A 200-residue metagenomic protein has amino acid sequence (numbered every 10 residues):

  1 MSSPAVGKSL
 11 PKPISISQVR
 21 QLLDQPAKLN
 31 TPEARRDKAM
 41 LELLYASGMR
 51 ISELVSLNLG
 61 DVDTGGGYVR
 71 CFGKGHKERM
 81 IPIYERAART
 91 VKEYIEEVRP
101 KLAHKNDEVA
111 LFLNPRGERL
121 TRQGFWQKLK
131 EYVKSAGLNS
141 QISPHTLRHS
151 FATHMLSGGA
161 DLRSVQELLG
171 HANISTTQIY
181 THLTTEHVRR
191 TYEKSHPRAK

Functional and structural regions predicted by a protein language model:
M1-K200: Conserved catalytic core of the tyrosine transesterase superfamily
